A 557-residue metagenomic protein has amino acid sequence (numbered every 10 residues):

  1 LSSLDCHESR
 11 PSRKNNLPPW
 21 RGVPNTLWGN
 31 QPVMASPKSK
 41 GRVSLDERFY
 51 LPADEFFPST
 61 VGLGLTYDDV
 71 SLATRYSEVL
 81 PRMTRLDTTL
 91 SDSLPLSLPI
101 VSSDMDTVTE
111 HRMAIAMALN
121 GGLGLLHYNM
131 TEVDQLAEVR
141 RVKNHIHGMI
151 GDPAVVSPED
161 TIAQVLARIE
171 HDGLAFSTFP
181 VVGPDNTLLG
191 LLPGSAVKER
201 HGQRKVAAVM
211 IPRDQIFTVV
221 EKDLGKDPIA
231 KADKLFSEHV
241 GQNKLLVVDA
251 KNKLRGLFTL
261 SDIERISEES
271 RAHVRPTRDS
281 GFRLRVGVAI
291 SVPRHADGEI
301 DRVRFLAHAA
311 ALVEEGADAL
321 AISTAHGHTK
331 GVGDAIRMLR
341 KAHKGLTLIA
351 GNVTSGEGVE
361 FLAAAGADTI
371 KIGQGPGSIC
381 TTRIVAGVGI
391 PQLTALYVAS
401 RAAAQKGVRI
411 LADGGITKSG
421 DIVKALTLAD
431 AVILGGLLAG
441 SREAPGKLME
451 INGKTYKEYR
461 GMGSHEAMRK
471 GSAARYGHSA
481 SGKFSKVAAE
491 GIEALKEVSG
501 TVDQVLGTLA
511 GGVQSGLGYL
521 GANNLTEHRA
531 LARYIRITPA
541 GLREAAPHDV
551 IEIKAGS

Functional and structural regions predicted by a protein language model:
T26-W28, V33-Y76, V156-S157, V220 (+5 more regions): Alpha/beta catalytic cores of nucleotide-metabolism and tRNA/nucleoside-modifying enzymes
T84-L96, S103-M105, D134-F176, V181-G183 (+6 more regions): Bateman/CBS regulatory modules and CBS-like beta-alpha motifs in cytosolic regions of diverse proteins
S97-I100, D279-A289, R294-H295, R340-T354 (+1 more regions): Short beta-strand/loop segments at the ligand-binding rim of alpha/beta enzyme cores
M113-A114, A307-H308, L312, T354-D368 (+1 more regions): Catalytic cores of alpha/beta
G122-D134, A319, T324-H326, K371-A386 (+1 more regions): Glycine-rich phosphate-binding active-site loops on the catalytic face of alpha/beta enzymes
L126-T131, L174-A175, P180, T187-Q203 (+3 more regions): Short beta->alpha transition motifs characteristic of CBS
H127-N129, V155, T178, T218-V220 (+6 more regions): Catalytic beta/alpha-barrel core
E132-V139, D262-P276, R302, A325-H343 (+3 more regions): Active-site-adjacent beta->alpha loops and helix N-cap segments on the catalytic face of soluble alpha/beta enzymes
